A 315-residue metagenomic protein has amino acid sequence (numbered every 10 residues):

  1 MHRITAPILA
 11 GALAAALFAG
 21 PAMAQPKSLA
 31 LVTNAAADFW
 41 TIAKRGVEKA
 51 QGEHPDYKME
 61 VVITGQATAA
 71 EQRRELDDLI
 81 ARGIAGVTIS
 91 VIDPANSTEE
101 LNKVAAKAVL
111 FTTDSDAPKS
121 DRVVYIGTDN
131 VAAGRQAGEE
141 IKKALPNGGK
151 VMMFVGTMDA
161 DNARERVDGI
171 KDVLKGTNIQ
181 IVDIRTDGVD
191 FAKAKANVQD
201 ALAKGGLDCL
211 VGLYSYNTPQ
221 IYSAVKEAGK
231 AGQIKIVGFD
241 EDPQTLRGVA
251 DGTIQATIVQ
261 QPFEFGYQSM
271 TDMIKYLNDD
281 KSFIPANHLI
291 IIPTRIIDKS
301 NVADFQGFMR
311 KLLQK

Functional and structural regions predicted by a protein language model:
M1-A10: Bacterial N-terminal signal peptides that target proteins for export
G11-A12, A22: Cleavable N-terminal signal peptides
F18-A24: Sec/Tat signal peptide C-region and signal peptidase I cleavage site
K27, F154, M158, N162 (+2 more regions): Hinge/cleft segment of the Venus flytrap/periplasmic-binding protein
V32-R45, V61-E71, D93, S115 (+6 more regions): Hinge/beta->alpha junction and helix N-cap segments in small-molecule ligand-binding domains
I80, I141-L145, L202, M273-K281: Short, hydrophobic alpha-helical segments
G86, P94-A132, K143, K150 (+2 more regions): Flexible loop/hinge segments that line or gate small-molecule binding clefts
V87-V104, I170, G188-G248: Hydrophobic alpha-helical
